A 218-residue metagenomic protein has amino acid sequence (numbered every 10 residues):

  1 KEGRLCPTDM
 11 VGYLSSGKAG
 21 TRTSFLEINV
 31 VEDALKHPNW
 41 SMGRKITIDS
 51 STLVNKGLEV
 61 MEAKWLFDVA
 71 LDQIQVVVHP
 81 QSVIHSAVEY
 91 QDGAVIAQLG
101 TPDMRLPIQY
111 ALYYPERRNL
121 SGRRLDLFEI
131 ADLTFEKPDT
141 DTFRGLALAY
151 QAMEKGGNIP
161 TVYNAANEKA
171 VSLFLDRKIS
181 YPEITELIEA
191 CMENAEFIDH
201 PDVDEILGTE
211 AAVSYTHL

Functional and structural regions predicted by a protein language model:
K1-L218: Catalytic, metal-anchored helix/loop core of enzyme active sites in primary metabolism
